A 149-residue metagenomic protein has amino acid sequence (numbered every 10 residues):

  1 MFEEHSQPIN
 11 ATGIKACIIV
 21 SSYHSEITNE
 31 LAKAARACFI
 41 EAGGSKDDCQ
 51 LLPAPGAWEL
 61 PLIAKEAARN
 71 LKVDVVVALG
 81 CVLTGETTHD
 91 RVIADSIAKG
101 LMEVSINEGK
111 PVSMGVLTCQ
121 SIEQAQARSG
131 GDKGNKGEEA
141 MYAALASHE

Functional and structural regions predicted by a protein language model:
Q7-A54: Glycine-rich phosphate/diphosphate-binding loop of Rossmann-like nucleotide-binding domains
I14, D90-E149: C-terminal binding/interaction regions
C17, Q50, D74-V76, K110-V116: Structural motif
S22-Y23, C81-V82, L117-S121: Short, ordered loop/turn segments at secondary-structure junctions
T28, E59-P61, A125: Short glycine/serine/threonine-rich phosphate/pyrophosphate-binding segments that cradle anionic phosphate groups
I40-S45, K72, N107-E108: Short helix-capping segments at alpha-helix termini
E59, I63-L101: Glycine-rich phosphate-binding loop
